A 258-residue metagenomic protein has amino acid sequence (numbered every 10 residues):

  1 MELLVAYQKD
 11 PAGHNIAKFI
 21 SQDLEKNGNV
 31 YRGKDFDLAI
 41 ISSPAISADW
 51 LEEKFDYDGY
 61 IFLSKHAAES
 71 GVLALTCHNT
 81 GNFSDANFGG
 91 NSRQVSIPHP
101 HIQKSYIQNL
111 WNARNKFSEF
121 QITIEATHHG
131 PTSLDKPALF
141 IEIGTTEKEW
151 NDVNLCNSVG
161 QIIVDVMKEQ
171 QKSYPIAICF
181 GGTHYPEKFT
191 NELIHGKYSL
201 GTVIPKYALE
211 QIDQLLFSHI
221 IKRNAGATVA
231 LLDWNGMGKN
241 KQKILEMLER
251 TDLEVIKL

Functional and structural regions predicted by a protein language model:
M1-D135, T146-E147, V153-N157, V164-E187 (+1 more regions): N-terminal catalytic or cofactor-binding beta/alpha core of small enzyme domains
P186-H195: Short glycine/threonine-rich loop-to-helix capping motif typified by GTGT followed within a few residues by an Asp-Pro
